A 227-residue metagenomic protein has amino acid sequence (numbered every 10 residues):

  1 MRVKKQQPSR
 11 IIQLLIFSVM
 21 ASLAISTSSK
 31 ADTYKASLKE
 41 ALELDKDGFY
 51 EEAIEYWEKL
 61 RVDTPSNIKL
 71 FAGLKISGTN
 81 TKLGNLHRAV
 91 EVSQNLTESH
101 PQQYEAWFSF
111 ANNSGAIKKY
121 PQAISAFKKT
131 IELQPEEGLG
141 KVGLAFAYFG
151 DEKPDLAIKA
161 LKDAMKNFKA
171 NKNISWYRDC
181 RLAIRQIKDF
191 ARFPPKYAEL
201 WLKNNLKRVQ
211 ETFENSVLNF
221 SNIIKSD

Functional and structural regions predicted by a protein language model:
K46-D47, K82, A116-I117, G150-D151 (+2 more regions): Register position in tetratricopeptide repeats
L60, N95-L96, K129-T130, D163-A164: Canonical positions in the second alpha-helix
P65-N67, P101, P135, K169: Short coil turns that delineate tetratricopeptide repeat
L70-A72, A106, G140, I174: TPR alpha-solenoid repeat register
G73-K75, S109, G143, A183: Canonical tetratricopeptide repeat
K166-D227: Terminal, low-structured helical/coil segments at or just beyond the last alpha-helical repeat
